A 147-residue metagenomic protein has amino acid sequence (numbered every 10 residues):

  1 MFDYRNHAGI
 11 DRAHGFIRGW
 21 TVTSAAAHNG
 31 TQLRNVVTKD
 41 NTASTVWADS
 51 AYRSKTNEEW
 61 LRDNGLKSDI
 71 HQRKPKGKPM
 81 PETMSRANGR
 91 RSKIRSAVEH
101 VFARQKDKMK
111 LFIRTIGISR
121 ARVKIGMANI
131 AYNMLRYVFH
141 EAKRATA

Functional and structural regions predicted by a protein language model:
M1-N64: Polybasic low-complexity intrinsically disordered regions
H7-G9, T21, W47, D69 (+3 more regions): Structured core elements
G15, A51-R53, P75-K76, Y132-L135: Short, glycine-/Ser/Thr-/acidic-enriched flexible segments
V22, Q72-K76: Short, acidic/turn-prone active-site loops that include or flank metal/cofactor- and phosphate-binding residues
T31, T56, G77-M84: Short, charged, surface-exposed secondary-structure boundary motifs
K39-N41, S50-Y52, K76-P79, H100-V101 (+1 more regions): Short C-terminal domain-edge/linker segments immediately following a structured domain
E59, N64, R86-A147: Basic, amphipathic alpha-helical segments enriched in Lys/Arg and hydrophobic/aromatic residues
N64-Q72: Short hydrophobic/aromatic-enriched beta-strand-loop microsegments
